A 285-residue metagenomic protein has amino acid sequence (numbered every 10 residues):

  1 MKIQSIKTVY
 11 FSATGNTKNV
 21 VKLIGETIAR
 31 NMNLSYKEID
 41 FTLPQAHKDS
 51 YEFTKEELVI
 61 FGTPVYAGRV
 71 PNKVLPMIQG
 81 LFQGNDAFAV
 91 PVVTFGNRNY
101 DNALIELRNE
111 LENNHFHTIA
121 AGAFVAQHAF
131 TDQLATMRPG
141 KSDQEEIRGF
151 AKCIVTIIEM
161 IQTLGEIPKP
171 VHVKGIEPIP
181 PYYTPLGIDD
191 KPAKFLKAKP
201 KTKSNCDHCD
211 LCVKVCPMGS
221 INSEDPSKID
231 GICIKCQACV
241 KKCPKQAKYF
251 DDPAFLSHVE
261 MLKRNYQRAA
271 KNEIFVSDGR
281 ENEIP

Functional and structural regions predicted by a protein language model:
M1-T8, T14-V20, I24-L43, D49-D189 (+2 more regions): FMN-binding flavodoxin-like domain, especially the glycine-rich phosphate-binding loop
V9-Y10, C216: A generic structured-segment signal
P64, K197-K199, P226-S227, I234 (+1 more regions): Generic detector of bulky aromatic hydrophobic side chains
K174-D207, V213-K214: A mid-sequence, solvent-exposed acidic-amphipathic segment
K201-L256: Iron-sulfur cluster-binding cysteine motifs and their immediate structural context in ferredoxin-like electron-transfer
